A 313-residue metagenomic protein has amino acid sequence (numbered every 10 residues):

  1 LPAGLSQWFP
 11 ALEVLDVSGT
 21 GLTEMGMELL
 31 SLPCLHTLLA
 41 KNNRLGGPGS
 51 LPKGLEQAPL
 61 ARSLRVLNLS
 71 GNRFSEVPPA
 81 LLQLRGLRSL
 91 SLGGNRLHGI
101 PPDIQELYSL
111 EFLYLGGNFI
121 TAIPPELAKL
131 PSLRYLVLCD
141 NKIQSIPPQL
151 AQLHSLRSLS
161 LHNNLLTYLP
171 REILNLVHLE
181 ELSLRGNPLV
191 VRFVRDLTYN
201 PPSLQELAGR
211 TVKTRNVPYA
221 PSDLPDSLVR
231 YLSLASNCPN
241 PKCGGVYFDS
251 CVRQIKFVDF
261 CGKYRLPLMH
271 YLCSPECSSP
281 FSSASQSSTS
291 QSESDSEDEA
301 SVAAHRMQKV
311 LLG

Functional and structural regions predicted by a protein language model:
L1-G4, G21-M27, G47-E56, R73-P79 (+4 more regions): Leucine-rich repeat
L1-T23, M27-S31, T37-R44: WD40 beta-propeller repeat fold
P2, G26, P78, P101 (+5 more regions): Zinc-coordinating Cys/His ligand positions in small cysteine/histidine-rich zinc-finger domains
Q7-A11, S31-L35, K53-S63, L82-L87 (+4 more regions): Leucine-rich repeat
E13-V17, L35-A40, L64-L69, L87-L92 (+4 more regions): Conserved hydrophobic beta-strand positions in leucine-rich repeat
T20, N43, N72, N95 (+4 more regions): Conserved "Asn-ladder"/turn position within leucine-rich repeats
G46, S50-L60, L64, I123 (+1 more regions): Leucine-rich repeat domain C-terminal region
F193-G313: Cullin-RING E3 adaptor/co-adaptor recruitment helices
